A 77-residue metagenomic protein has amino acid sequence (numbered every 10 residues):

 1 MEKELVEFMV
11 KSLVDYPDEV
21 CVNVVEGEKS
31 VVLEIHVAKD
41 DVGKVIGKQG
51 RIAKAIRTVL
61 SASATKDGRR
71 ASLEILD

Functional and structural regions predicted by a protein language model:
M1-K44, K54-D77: RNA-contacting regions in translation and RNA-metabolism proteins, encompassing KH/S1 modules where present
